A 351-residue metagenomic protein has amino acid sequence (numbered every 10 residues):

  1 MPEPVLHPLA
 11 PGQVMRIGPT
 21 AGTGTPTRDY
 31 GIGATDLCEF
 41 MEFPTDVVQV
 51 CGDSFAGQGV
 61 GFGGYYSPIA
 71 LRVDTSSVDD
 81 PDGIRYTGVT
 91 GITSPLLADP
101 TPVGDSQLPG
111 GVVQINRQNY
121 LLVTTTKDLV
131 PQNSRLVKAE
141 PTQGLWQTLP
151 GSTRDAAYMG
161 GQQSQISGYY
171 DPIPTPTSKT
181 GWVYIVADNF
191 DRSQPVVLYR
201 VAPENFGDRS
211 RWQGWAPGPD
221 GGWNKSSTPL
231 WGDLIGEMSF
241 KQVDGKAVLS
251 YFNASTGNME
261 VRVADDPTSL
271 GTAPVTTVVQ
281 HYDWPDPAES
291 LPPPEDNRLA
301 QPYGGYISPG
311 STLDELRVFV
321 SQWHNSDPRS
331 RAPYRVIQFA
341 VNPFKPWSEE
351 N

Functional and structural regions predicted by a protein language model:
M1-Y30, E42-V103, Q114-G160, S178-I235 (+3 more regions): Beta-rich carbohydrate-recognition and catalytic domains
G33: Glycine-rich nucleophile elbow surrounding the catalytic serine of serine-hydrolase chemistry
D36-E39, S94-V113, Q162-P174, G236-S239 (+1 more regions): Beta-propeller and closely related beta-sheet repeat lectin domains
L299: Short glycine-biased active-site loop of nucleotidyltransferases that positions the nucleotide triphosphate and helps
F319: A cross-family glycoside hydrolase active-site/sugar-binding cleft signature
